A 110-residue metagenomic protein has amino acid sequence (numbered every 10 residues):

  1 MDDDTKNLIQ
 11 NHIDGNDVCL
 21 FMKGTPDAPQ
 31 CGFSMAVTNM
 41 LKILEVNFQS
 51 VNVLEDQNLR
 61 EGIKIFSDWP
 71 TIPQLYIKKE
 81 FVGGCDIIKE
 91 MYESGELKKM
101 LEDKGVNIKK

Functional and structural regions predicted by a protein language model:
M1-C19, K109-K110: N-terminal leader/targeting and pre-domain segments
D2-K6, D56-R60, S94: Structural motif corresponding to alpha-helix initiation and N-cap regions
Q10-N47: Local sequence-structure signature of Cys/Sec-based thiol-disulfide redox active-site neighborhoods
F21, Q74-I77: Acidic beta-strand-to-loop metal/phosphate-binding motif
E45-E61: Thiol-based oxidoreductase modules, predominantly thioredoxin-like and allied folds used for disulfide exchange
I65-T71: Thiol/disulfide oxidoreductase modules built on the thioredoxin-like
I77-K109: Non-catalytic, surface beta->alpha helical segment in thiol-disulfide oxidoreductase systems
